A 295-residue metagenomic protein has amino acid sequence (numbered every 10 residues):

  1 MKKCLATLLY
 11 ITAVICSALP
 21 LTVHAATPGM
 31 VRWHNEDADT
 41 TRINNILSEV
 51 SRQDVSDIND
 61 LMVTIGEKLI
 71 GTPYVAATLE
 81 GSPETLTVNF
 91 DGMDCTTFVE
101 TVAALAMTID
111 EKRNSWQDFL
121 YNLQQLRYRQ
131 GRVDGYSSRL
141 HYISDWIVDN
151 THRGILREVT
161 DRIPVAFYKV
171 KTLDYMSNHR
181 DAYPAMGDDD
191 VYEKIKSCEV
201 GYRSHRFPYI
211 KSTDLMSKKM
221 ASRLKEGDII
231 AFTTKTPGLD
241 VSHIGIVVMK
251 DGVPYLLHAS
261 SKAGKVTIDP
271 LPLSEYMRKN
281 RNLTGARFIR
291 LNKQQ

Functional and structural regions predicted by a protein language model:
M1-L9: Bacterial N-terminal signal peptides that target proteins for export
L9-P20: Bacterial N-terminal signal peptides
A26-T97: Cationic-aromatic interfacial patches
L69-F207, M249, V253, H258-S261: Acidic/His-rich structured neighborhood in mature extracellular/periplasmic domains
Y209-M220, T234: Short alpha-helix capping/helix-loop boundary micro-motifs
R223-L224: Short, well-ordered loop/turn sites that connect or cap secondary structure elements
D228-Q295: C-terminal soluble interaction/assembly domains
